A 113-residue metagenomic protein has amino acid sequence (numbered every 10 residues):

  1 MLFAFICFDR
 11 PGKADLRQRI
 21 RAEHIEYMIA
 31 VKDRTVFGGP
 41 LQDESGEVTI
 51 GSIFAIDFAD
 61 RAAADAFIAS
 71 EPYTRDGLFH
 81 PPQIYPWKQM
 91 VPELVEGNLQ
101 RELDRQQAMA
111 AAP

Functional and structural regions predicted by a protein language model:
M1-P113: Conserved, structured core segments of small domains
